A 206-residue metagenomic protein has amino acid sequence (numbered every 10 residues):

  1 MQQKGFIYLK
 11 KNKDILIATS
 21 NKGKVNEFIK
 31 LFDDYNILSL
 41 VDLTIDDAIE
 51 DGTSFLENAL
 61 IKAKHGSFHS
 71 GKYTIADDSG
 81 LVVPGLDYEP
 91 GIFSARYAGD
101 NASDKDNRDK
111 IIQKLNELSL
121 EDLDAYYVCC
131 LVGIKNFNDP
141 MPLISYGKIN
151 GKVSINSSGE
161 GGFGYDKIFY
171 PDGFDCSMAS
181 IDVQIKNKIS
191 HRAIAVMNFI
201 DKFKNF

Functional and structural regions predicted by a protein language model:
K4-L16, G23-F206: Anionic-ligand binding patches
